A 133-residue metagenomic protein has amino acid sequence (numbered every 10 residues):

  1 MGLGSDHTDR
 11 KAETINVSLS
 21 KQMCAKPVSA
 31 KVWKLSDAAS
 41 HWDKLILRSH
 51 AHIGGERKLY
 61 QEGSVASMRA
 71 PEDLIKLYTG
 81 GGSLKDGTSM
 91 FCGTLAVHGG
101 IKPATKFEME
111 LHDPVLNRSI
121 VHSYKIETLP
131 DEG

Functional and structural regions predicted by a protein language model:
M1-S89, A96-G133: Catalytic-core "active-site belt" of small-molecule-metabolizing enzymes, emphasizing His/Asp/Glu-rich regions
